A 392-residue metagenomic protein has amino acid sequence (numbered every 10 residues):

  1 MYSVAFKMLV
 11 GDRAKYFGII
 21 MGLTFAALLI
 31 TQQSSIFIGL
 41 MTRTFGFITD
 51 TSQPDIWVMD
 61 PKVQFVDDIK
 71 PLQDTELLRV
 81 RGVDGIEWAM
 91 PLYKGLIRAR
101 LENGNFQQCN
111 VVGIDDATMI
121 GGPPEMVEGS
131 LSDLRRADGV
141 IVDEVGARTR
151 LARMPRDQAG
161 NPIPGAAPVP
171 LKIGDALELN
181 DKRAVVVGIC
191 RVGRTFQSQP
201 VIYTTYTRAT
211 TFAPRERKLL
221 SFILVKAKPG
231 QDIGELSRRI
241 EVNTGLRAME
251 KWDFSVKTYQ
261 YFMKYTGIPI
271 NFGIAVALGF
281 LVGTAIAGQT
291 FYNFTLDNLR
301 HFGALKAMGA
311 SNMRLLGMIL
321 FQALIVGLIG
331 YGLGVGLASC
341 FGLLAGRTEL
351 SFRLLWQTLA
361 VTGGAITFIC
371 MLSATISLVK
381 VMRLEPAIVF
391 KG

Functional and structural regions predicted by a protein language model:
M1-T31, M41, G46-F47, L320 (+1 more regions): N-terminal Sec/SRP start-transfer signal
Y16-I20, G336, W356-G364: Hydrophobic alpha-helical transmembrane segments
T24, L28-N110, E128-L131, R136 (+1 more regions): Hydrophobic, regular-secondary-structure patches
I36, T44, C190-G193, L236-A285 (+6 more regions): Peri-transmembrane interface segments
N110-G165: Short beta-strand boundary microenvironments
P124, L151-M249: Basic-flanked hydrophobic alpha-helices used for secretion and membrane insertion
G279, R300-G346, V361, A365 (+2 more regions): Transmembrane alpha-helical interface segments in multi-pass membrane proteins
T358-G392: C-terminal membrane-exit region of the final transmembrane helix in multipass inner-membrane proteins
